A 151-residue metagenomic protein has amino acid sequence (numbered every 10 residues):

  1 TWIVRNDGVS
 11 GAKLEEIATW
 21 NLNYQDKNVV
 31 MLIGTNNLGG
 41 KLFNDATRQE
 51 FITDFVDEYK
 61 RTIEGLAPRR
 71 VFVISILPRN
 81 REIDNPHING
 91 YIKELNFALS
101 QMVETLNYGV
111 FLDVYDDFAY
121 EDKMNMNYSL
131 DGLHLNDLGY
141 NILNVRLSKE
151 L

Functional and structural regions predicted by a protein language model:
W2-E16: A short beta-strand-loop structural module common to alpha/beta enzyme folds
E16-L151: Alpha-helical cap/lid subdomain in secreted, periplasmic, or secretory-pathway luminal O-acyl-processing enzymes
